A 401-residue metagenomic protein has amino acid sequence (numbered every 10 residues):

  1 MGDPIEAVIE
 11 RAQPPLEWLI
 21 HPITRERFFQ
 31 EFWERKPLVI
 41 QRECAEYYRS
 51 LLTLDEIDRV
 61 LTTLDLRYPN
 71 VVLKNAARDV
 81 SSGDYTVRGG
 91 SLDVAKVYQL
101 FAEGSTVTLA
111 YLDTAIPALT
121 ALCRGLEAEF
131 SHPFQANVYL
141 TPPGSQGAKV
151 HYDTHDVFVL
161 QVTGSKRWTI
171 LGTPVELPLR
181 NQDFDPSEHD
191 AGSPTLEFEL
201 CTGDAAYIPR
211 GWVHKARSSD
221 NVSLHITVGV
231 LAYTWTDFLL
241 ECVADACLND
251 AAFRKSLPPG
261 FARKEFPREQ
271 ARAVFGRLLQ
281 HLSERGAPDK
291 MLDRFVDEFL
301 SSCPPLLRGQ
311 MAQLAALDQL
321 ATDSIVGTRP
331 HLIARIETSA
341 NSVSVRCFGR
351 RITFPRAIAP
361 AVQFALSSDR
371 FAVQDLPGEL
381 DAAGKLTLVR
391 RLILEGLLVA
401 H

Functional and structural regions predicted by a protein language model:
G2-A12, R27, R35, T353-H401: Long, charge-rich, low-complexity alpha-helical segments
G2-E31, C44-D204, W212-R263: Active-site region of the double-stranded beta-helix
V72-N75, L292-R294, L376-P377: Short coil/turn segments at secondary-structure boundaries
R210-H214, P330-H331: Glycine-rich, charged/polar anion/phosphate-binding loops that engage phosphate groups from diverse ligands
V243-L317: C-terminal amphipathic alpha-helical segment
E284-L366, R390, H401: Acidic, low-complexity/disordered tracts enriched in E/D and polar residues
